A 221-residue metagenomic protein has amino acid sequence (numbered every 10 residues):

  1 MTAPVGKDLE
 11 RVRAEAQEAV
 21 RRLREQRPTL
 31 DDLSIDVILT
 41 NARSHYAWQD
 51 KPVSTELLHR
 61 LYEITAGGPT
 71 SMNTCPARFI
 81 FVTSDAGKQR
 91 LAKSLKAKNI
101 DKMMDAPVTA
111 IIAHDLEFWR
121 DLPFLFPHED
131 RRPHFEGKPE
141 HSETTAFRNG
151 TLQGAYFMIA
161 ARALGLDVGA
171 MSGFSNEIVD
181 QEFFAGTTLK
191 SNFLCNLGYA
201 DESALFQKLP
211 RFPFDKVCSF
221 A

Functional and structural regions predicted by a protein language model:
T2-W119, F220-A221: N-terminal amphipathic, basic helical "cap/leader" segment at the start of enzyme domains
T65-G67, A110, E129-E182: Small-aliphatic-rich amphipathic alpha-helix that forms the alpha element of a beta-alpha
R78, F124-H128: Short Gly/aromatic-enriched secondary-structure transition segments
A86, Q181-F184: Short secondary-structure transition/capping segments
R90-A92, D121-P123, Q181, L205-K208: Short, well-ordered secondary-structure micro-motifs
K96-K98, P127-E129, A185, R211-F212: Short, solvent-exposed amphipathic alpha-helical segments in soluble enzyme and RNA/protein-processing domains
I100-M103, V108-I112, A185-F206: A glycine-rich helix N-cap at a beta->alpha junction
A200-A221: C-terminal domain-closing interface element
